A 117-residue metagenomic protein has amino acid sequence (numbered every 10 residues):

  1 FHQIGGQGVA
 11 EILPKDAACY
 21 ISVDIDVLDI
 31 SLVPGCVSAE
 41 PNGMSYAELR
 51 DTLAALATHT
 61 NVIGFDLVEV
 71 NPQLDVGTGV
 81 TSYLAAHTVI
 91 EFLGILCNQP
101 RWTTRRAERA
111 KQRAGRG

Functional and structural regions predicted by a protein language model:
F1-G117: Catalytic cores of soluble, metal-dependent hydrolases
